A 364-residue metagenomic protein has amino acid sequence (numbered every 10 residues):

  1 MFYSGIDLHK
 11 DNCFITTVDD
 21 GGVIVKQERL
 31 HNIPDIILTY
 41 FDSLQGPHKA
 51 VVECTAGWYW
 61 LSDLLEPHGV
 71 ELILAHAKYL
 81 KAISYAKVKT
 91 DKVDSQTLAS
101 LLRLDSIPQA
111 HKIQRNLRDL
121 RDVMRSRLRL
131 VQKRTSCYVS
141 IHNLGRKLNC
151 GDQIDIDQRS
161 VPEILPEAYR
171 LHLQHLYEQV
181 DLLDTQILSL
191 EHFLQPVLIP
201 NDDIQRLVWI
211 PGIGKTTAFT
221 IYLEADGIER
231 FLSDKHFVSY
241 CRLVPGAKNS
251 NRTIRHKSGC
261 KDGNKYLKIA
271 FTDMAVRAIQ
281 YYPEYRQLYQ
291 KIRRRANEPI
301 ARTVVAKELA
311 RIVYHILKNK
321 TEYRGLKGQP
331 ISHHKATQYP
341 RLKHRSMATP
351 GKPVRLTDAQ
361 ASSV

Functional and structural regions predicted by a protein language model:
F2-D19, L98, L130: Gly/Thr-rich phosphate-binding beta-strand-loop-beta motif of the actin/hexokinase/Hsp70
F14-D35: Short glycine-rich, Thr/Ser-proximal phosphate-binding strand/loop in the N-terminal lobe of ATP-dependent enzymes
N32-K49: Short, basic/hydrophobic alpha-helical segments
P47-T55, L98: Acidic beta-strand-to-loop metal/phosphate-binding motif
E66, I73-R118, P162, T253-D262: Short alpha-helix plus adjacent loop in nuclease-associated cores
M124-I204, P330: Glycine-rich, often acidic, oxyanion-interacting loops/wings at catalytic, nucleic-acid, or phospho-protein interfaces
R206-W209, K215, F219-P299: Phosphate-backbone recognition surface of nucleic-acid-processing proteins
R252-T253, L288-V364: Low-complexity, acidic/Ser/Thr- and charged residue-rich accessory regions of DNA metabolism proteins
